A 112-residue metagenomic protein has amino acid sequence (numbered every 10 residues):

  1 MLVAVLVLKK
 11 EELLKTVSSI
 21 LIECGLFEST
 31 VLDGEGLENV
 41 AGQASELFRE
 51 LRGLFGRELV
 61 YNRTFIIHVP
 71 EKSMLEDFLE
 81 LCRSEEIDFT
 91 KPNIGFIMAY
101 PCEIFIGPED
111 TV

Functional and structural regions predicted by a protein language model:
M1-V112: Positively charged, small/polar-rich N-terminal and surface patches that mediate targeting and assembly and bind
